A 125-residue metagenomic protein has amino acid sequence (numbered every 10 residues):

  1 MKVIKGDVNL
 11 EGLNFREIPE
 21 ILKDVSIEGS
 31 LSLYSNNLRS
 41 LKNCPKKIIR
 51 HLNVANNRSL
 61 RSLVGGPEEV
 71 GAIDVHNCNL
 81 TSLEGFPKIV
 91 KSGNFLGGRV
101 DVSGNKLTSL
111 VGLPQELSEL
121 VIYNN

Functional and structural regions predicted by a protein language model:
M1-L38: N-terminal segments that cap or nucleate solenoid repeat domains
V3, V8-L10, V54, G65 (+2 more regions): Extended recognition/assembly regions associated with phosphoester-bond processing machinery
V8, L31, L52-V54, I73 (+2 more regions): Conserved hydrophobic beta-strand positions in leucine-rich repeat
L13, N36, N57-R58, C78 (+2 more regions): Conserved "Asn-ladder"/turn position within leucine-rich repeats
F15, D24, E28, L38 (+7 more regions): Conserved hydrophobic position(s) of the canonical leucine-rich repeat
I18-I21, L41-C44, S62-L63, L83-F86 (+1 more regions): Canonical leucine-rich repeat
N94, V102-S103, T108-N125: Leucine-rich solenoid repeat scaffolds
